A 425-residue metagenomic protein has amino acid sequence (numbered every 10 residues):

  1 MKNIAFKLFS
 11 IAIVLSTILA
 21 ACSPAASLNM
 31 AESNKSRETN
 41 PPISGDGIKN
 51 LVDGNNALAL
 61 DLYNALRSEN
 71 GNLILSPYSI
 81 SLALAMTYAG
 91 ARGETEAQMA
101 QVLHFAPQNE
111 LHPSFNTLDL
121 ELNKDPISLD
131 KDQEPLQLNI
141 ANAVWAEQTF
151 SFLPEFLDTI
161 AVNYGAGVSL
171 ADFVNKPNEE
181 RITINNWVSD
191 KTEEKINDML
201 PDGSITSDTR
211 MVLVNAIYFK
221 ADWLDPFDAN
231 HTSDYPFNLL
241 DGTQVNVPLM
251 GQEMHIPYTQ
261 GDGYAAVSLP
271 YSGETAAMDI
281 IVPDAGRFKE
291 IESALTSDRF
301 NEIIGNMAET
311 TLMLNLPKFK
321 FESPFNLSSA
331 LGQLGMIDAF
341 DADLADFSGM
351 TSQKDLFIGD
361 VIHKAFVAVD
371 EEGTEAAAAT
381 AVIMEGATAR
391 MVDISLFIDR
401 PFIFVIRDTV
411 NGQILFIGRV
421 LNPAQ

Functional and structural regions predicted by a protein language model:
K2-P177, N186, V420, A424: Detector for small/aliphatic-rich hydrophobic stretches
I4, F9-A12, C22, A26-S27 (+8 more regions): Non-catalytic interaction/Regulatory regions outside core domains
I4, P226-A229, I281, E290-T296 (+3 more regions): Composition- and surface-driven signal marking solvent-exposed, interaction-prone regions in large proteins
N70, Q108-V282, G305-R390: Non-catalytic, conformational "gating/processing" segments within enzyme and secreted inhibitor domains
T95-M99, P154, R287-I291, S323-F325 (+3 more regions): Extracytoplasmic/secreted cell-surface and envelope-processing proteins
M99-L103, F227-P236, I291-D298: Short Gly/aromatic-enriched secondary-structure transition segments
L213, A265-I281, A389-Q425: Extended hydrophobic
P283-A308: Internal alpha/beta scaffold segment
